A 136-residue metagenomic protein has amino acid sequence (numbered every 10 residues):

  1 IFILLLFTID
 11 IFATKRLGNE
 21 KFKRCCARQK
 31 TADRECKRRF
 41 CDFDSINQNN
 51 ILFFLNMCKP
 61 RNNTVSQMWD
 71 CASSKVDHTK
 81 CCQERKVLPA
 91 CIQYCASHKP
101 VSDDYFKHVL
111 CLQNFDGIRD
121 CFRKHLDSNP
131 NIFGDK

Functional and structural regions predicted by a protein language model:
F2-K136: General marker for long, soluble alpha-helical cores
